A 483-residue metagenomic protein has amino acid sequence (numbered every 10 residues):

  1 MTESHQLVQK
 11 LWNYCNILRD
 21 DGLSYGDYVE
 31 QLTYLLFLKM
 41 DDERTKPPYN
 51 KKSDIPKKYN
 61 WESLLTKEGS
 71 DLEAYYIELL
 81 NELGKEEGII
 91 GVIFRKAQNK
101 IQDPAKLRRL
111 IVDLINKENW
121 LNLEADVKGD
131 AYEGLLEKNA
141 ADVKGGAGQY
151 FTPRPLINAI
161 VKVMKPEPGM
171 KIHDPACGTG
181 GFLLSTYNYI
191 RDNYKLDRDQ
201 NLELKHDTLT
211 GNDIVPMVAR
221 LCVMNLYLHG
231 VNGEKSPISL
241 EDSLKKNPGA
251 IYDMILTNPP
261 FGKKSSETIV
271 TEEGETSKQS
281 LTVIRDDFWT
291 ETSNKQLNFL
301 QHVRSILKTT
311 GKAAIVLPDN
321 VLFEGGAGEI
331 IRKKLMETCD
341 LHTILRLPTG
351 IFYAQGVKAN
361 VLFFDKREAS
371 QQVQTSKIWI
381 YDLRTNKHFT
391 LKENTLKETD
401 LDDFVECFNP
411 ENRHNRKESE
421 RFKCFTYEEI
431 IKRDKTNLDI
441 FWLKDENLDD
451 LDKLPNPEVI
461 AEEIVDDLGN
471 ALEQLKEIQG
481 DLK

Functional and structural regions predicted by a protein language model:
M1-P168, E234-K245, R346-T349, Q374-L391 (+1 more regions): Non-catalytic, mostly N-terminal accessory regions of nucleic-acid modification and defense proteins
T2, K246-K483: A conserved structural/catalytic subdomain of Rossmann-like adenosyl-cofactor enzymes
G26-V29, T152, M217, K295 (+1 more regions): A generic structural signal for residues located within well-ordered alpha-helices of large catalytic or ligand-binding
D27, V127, F182, I214 (+4 more regions): Generic hydrophobic secondary-structure packing signal
L36, L136, G180, R191 (+4 more regions): Charged, amphipathic alpha-helical interaction segments
L38-D42, K138, E167, N193 (+3 more regions): Generic hydrophobic alpha-helical segments
G146-T257, F261-E275, R285, L297 (+2 more regions): Conserved S-adenosyl-L-methionine
